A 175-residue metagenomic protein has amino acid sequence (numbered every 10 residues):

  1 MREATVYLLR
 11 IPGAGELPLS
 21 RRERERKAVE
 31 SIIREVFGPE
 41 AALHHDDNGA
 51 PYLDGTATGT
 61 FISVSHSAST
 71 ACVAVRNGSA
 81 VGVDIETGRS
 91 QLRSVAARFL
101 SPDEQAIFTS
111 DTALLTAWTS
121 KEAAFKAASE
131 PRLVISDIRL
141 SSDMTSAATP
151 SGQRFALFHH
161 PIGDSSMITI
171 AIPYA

Functional and structural regions predicted by a protein language model:
M1-A175: Core catalytic alpha/beta fold that binds nucleotide/phospho-ligands
